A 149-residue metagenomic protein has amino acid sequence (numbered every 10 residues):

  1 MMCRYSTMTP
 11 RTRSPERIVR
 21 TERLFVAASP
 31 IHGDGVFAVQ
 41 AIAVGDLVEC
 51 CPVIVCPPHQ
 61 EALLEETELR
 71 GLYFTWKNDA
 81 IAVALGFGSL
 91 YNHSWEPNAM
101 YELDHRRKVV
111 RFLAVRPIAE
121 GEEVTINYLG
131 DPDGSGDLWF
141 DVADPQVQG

Functional and structural regions predicted by a protein language model:
M2-G149: Conserved catalytic SET/PR domain of SAM-dependent protein methyltransferases, capturing the structural core that binds
